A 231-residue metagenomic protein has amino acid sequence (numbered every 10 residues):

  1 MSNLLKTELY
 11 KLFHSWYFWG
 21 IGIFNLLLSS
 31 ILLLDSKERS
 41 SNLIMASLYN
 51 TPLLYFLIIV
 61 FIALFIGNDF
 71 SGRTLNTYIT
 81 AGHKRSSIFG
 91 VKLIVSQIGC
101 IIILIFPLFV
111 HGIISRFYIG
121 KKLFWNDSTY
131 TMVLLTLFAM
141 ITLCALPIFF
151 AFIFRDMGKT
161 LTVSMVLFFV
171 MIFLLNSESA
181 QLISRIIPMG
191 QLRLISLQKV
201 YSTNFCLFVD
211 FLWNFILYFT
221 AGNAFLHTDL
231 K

Functional and structural regions predicted by a protein language model:
M1-G22: Aromatic- and glycine-rich beta-strand/loop motifs that create alpha-glucan
L4, S179-Q198: Short hydrophobic, aromatic-rich alpha-helical segments embedded in or entering the lipid bilayer of multi-pass
K11, G67, Y78-T80, A151-F152: Helix-capping/transition residues at the boundaries of transmembrane alpha-helices and the short helical linkers
F18, F24-F65, D69, G90-T160 (+3 more regions): Secretory targeting signals
F70, H83, F154-R155, T228: Membrane-helix interface residues
S71-L93: Interfacial "coupling" helices/loops that link adjacent transmembrane helices in transporter permeases
K84-G90, T162-Q181, K231: Cytoplasmic juxtamembrane regions at transmembrane-helix boundaries
L212-K231: Junction motif at the cytosolic side of a transmembrane helix
